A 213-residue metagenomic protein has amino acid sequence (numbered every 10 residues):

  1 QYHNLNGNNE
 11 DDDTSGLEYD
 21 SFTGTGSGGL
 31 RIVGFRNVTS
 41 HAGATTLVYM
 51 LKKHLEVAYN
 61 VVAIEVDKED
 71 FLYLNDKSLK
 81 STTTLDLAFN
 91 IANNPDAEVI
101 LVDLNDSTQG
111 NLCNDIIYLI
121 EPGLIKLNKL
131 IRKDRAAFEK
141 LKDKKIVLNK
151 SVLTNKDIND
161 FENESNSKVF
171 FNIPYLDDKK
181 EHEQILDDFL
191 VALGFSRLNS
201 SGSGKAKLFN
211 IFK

Functional and structural regions predicted by a protein language model:
Q1-I32: Extreme N-terminal, non-catalytic leader segments that precede Walker-type/kinase nucleotide-binding cores
L5, F22, A88-I91, F138 (+1 more regions): Extended hydrophobic/Leu-rich segments
S27-A42, Y49, K53, N60-L112 (+2 more regions): P-loop/Walker-type NTP enzyme "switch/lid" segment
R31, Y59-N60, D143-K145, S196: Secondary-structure boundary/capping motif
V48-E56, D134-F138, F161-S165, F189-L193 (+1 more regions): Hydrophobic, Leu/Ile/Phe/Ala-enriched alpha-helical segments that form helix-helix packing faces
A58-Y59, V169: Glycine-centered loop/turn motif at secondary-structure junctions
V102-H182: Conserved catalytic-core segment of NTP-binding enzymes
E181-K213: NTP-binding/hydrolysis catalytic cores, primarily Walker-type P-loop NTPases
